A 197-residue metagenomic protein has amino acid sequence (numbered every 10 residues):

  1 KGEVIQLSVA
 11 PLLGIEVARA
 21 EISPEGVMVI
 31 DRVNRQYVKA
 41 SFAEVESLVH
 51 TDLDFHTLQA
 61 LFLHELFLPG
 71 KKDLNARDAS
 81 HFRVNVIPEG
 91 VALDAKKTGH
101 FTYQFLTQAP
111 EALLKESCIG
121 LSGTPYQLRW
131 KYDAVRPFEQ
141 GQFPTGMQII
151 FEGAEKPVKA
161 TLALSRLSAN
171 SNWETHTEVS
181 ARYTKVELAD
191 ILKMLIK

Functional and structural regions predicted by a protein language model:
K1-E3, R129: Beta-strand-dominated lipid-handling architectures at cellular/organellar boundaries
E3-A60: An acidic-aromatic
L12, L63, A169: Residue-level marker of positions within ordered structural domains that often coincide with functionally constrained
N34-R35, E65-L68, T98-H100: Short acidic/polar capping segments at secondary-structure boundaries
S41-E44, E174-T175, E187: Short, solvent-exposed coil/turn linker segments
L48-S80, L192-K193: C-terminal low-complexity, charged extensions that often adopt amphipathic alpha-helices
L74-T184: Gly/Pro-enriched, hydrophobic low-complexity segments that function as extracytoplasmic propeptides/linkers
R182-K197: Short, low-complexity, Pro/Ser/Thr/Gly-rich segments in the mature regions of secreted, periplasmic
